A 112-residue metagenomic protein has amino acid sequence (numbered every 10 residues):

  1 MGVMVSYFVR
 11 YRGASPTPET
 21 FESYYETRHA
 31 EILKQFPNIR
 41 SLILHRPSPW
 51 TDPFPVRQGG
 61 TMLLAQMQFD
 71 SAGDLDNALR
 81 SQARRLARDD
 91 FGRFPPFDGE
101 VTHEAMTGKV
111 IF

Functional and structural regions predicted by a protein language model:
G2-F112: Macromolecular interaction modules
